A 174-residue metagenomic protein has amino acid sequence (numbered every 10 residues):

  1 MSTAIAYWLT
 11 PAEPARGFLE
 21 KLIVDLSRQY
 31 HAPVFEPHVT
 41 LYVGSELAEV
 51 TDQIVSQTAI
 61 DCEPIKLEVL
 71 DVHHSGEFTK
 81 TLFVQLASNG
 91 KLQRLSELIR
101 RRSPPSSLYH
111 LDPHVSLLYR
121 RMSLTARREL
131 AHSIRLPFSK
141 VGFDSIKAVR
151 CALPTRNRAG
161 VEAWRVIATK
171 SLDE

Functional and structural regions predicted by a protein language model:
M1-E68, S88-S145, T155-E174: Basic, often amphipathic N-terminal segments
H73-F83: Short, basic/glycine-rich phosphate-binding loops at helix/coil junctions that contact nucleotide phosphates
E77-F78, A148-P154: Glycine-rich beta-strand-turn "strand-cap" elements at beta-sheet edges
V84, I146-A148: Hydrophobic beta-strand residues in large extracellular and virion-surface proteins
